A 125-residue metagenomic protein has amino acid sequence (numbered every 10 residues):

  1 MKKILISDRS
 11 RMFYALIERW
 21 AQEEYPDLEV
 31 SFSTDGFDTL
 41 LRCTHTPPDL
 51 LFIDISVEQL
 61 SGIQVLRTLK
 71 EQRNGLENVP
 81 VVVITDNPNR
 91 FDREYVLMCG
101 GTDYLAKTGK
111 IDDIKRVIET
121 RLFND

Functional and structural regions predicted by a protein language model:
D8, D54-S56, T85: Active-site residues of response regulator receiver
R11-S31: Two-component/phosphorelay signaling modules centered on CheY-like receiver
D35, S61-Q64: Acidic catalytic/metal-coordinating carboxylates
L41, I63-L76: Short amphipathic alpha-helix used as the core "switch/output" element in two-component signaling
T46-V57: Active-site beta3 strand of CheY-like receiver
Q64, P88-L105: Alpha4 helix (beta4-alpha4-beta5 surface) of REC/receiver domains from two-component response regulators
E77-P88: A short, hydrophobic beta-strand element within the central beta-sheet of small alpha/beta folds
G109-I118: C-terminal output helix
